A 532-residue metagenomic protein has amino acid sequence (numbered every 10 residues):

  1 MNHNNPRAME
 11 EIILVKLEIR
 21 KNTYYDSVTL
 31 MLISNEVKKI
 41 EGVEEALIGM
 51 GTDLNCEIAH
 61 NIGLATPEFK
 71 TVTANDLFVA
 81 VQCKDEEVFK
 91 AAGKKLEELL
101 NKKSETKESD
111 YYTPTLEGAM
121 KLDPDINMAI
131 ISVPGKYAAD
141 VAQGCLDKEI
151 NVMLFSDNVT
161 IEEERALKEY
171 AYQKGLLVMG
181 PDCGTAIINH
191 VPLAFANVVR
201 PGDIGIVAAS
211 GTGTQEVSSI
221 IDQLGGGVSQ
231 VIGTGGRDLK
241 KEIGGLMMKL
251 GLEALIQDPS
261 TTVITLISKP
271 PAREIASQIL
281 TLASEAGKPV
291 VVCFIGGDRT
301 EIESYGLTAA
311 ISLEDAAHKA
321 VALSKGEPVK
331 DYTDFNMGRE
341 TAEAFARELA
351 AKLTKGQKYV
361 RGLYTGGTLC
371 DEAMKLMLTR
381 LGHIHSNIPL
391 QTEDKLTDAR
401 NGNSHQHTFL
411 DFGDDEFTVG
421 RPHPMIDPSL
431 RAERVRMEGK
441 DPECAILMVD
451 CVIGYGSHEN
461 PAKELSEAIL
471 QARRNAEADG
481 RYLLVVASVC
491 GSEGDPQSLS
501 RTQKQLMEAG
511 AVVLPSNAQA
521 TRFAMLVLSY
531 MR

Functional and structural regions predicted by a protein language model:
M1-I13: N-terminal amphipathic/basic-hydrophobic helices that include classical n-h-c signal peptides and signal-anchor
E10-R532: Catalytic-core regions of core metabolic enzymes, especially those transforming organic acids/acyl-group intermediates
